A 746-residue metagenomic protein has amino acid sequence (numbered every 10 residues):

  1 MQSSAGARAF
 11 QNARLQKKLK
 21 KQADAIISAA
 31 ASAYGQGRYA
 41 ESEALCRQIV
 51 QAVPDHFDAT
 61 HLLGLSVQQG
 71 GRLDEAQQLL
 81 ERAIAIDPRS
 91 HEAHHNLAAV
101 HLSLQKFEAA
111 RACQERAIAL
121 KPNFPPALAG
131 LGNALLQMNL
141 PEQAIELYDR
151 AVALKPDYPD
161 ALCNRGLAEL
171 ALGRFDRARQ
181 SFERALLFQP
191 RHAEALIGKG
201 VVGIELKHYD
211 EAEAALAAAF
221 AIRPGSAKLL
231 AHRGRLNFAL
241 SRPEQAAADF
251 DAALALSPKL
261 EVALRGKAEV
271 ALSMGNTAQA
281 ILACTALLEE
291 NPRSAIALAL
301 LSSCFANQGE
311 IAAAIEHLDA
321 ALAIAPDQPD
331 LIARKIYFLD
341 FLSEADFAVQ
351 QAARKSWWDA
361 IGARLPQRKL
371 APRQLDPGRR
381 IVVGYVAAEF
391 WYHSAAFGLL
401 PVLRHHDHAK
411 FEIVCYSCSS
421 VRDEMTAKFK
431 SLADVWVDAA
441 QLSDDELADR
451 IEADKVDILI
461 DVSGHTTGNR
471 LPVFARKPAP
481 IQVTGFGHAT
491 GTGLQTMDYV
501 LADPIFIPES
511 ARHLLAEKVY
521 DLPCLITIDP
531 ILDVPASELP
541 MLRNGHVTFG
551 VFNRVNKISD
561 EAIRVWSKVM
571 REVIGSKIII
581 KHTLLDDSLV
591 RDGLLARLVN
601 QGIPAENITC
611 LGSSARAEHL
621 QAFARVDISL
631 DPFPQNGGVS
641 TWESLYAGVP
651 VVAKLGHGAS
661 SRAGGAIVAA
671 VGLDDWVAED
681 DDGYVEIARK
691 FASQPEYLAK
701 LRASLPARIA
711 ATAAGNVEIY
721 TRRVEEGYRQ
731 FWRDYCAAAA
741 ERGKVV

Functional and structural regions predicted by a protein language model:
M1-H546, R564, A596-I603, S614-I628 (+4 more regions): Alpha-helical solenoid repeat scaffolds of the TPR/TPR-like class and their adjacent stem/linker regions that mediate
V386, F552-N553, K581, L611: Short hydrophobic "strand-cap" motifs at the C-terminus of beta-strands
S417-V421, K577-D592: Glycosyltransferase donor-sugar binding loop
G550-E561: Substrate-binding clefts and catalytic carboxylate motifs of secreted carbohydrate-active enzymes
V565-E572: Hinge/capping helix and adjacent helix->loop/strand transition within the periplasmic-binding protein
L630, S644: Donor-sugar nucleotide-binding helix/loop cap in glycosyltransferases
L645-Y646, A669: Short alpha-helix at the nucleotide-sugar/activated-sugar donor binding site of glycosyltransferases and closely
S661-G672: Short acidic/histidine- and often glycine-rich active-site loop of Leloir-type glycosyltransferases that engages
